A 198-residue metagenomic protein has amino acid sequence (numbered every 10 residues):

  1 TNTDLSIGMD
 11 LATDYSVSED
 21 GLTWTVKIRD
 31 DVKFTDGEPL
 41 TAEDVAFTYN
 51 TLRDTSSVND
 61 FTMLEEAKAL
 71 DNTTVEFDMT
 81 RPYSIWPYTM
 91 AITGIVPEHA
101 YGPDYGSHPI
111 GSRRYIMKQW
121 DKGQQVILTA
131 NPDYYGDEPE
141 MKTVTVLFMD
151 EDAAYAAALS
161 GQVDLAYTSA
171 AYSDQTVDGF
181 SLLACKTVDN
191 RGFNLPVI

Functional and structural regions predicted by a protein language model:
T1-E19, N50, I110-G111: N-terminal lobe/hinge region of extracytoplasmic solute-binding protein
T3, K33, N50-S57, D133 (+2 more regions): Sec-exported extracytoplasmic/periplasmic mature domains
T3-S6, P82, Y88-P139, T143 (+1 more regions): Gly/Pro-rich hinge or "lid" segments in bacterial periplasmic/extracellular proteins
T13-S56, E76: Aromatic- and charge-enriched surface segment that lines or borders ligand/interaction sites
S16, D20-T23, K27, N59-A100: Surface-exposed binding/hinge segments that line and control ligand-binding clefts or catalytic entry sites
F61-T62, D174-D189: Ligand-binding "clamshell"
T129-P132, T187-I198: A bilobed periplasmic-binding-protein/Venus flytrap-type ligand-binding module shared by bacterial periplasmic
P132-T176: Ligand-site clamp/hinge motif
